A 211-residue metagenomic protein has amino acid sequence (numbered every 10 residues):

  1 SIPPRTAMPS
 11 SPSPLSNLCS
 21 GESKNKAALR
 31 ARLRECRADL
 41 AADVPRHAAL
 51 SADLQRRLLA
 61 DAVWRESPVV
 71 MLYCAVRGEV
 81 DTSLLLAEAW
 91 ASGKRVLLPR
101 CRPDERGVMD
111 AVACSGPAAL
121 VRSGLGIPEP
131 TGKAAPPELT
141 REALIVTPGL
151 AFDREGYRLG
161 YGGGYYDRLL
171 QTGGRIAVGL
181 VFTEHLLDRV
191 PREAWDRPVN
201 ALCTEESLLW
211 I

Functional and structural regions predicted by a protein language model:
R5, P9-T140: N-terminal active-site beta-alpha-beta segment that forms phosphate/nucleotide-binding and substrate-recognition loops
P12, D104-I211: Conserved phosphate- and dinucleotide-binding cores of soluble alpha/beta proteins, encompassing both enzyme active
